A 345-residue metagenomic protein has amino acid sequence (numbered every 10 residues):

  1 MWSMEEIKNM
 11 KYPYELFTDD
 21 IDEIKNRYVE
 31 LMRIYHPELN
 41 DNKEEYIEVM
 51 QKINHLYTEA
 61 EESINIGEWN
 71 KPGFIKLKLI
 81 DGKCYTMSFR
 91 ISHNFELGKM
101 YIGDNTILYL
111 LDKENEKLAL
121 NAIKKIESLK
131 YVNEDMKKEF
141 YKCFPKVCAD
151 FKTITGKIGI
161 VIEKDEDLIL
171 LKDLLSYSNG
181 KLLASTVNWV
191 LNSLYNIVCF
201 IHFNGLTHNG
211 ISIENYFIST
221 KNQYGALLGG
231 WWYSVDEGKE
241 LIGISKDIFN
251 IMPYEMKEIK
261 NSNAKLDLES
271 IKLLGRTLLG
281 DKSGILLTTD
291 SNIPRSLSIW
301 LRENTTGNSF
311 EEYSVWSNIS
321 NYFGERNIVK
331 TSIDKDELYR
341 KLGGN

Functional and structural regions predicted by a protein language model:
M1-E48, K52-G67: N-terminal J-domain/J-like co-chaperone modules of DnaJ/Hsp40 proteins
E62-S88: Juxta-kinase regulatory segment immediately upstream of eukaryotic protein kinase catalytic domains
T86-K146: ATP-binding glycine-rich loop module of kinase domains
K142-S185: Conserved structural core of kinase catalytic domains
V190-L191: Activation segment signature within eukaryotic-like protein kinase domains
V198-T220, L228: Catalytic-loop of the protein kinase fold
G225-G307, D334-G344: C-lobe/activation-segment region of protein kinase-like
T306-S332: Terminal C-lobe "cap" of eukaryotic-type protein kinase domains
